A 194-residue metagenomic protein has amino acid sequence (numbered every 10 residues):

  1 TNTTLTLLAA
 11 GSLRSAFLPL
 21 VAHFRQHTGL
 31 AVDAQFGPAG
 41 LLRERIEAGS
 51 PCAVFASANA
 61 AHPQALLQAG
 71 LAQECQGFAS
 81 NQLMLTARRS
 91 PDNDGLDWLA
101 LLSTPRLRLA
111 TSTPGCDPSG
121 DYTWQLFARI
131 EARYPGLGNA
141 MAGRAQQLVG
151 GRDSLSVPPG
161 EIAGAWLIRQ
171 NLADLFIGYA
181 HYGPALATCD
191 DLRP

Functional and structural regions predicted by a protein language model:
T1-Q35, G40, E44-S50, S57-A60 (+3 more regions): Exported/periplasmic ABC-transporter solute-binding proteins
